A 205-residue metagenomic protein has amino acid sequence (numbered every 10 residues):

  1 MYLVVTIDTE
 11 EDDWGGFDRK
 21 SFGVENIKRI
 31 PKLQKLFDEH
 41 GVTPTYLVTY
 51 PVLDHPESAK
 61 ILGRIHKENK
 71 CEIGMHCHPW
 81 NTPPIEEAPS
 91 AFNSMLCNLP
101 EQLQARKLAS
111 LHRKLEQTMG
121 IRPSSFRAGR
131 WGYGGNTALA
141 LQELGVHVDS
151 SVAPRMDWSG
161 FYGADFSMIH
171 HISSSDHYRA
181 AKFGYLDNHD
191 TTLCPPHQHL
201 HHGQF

Functional and structural regions predicted by a protein language model:
M1-E68: Active-site beta->alpha N-cap acidic-glycine motif
Y2-D18, T118-G135: Active-site groove signature of glycoside hydrolases
Y2-T6, T43-T45, K70-G74, P123-S125 (+2 more regions): Structural preference for beta-strand elements that scaffold enzyme active sites
D8, F37, H76, F126 (+1 more regions): Conserved, mostly hydrophobic/aromatic
E11, K28, K35, H40 (+2 more regions): Catalytic grooves of carbohydrate-active enzymes
R29-L33, K107-L111, L115, T137: Alpha-helical packing segments of well-folded alpha/beta enzyme cores
L47-G132: Metal-dependent polysaccharide deacetylase catalytic core of the NodB/CE4 family, i.e., the active-site-bearing domain
A128-F205: Active-site-adjacent pocket scaffolds in enzyme catalytic domains
